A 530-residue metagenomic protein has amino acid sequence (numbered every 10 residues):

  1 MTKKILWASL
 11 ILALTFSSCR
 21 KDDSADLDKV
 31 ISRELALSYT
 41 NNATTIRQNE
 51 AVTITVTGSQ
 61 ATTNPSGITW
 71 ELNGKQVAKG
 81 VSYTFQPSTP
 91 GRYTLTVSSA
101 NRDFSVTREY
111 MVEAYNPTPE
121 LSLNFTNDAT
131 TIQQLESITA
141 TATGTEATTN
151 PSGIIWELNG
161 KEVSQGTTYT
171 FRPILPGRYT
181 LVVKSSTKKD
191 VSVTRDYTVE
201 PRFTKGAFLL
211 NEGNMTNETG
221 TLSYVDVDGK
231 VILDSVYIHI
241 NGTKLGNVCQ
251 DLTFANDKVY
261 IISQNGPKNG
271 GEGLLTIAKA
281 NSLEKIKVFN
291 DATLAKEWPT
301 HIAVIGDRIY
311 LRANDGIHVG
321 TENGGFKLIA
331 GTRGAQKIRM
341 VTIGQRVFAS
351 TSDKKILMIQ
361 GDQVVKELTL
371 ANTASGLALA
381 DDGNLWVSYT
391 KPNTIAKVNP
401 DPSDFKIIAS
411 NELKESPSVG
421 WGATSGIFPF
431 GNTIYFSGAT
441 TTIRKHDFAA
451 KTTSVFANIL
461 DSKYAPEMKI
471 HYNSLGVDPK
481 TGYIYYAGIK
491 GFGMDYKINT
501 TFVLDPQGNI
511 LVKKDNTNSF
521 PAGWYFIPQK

Functional and structural regions predicted by a protein language model:
M1-T44, R102-N124, K189-A207: Bacterial Sec-dependent N-terminal signal peptides
Q48-Q60, Q134-E146: A short beta-strand segment in extracellular, disulfide-stabilized domains
A61-T69, E146-I155: Solvent-exposed loop segments of extracellular immunoglobulin-like
E71-Q86, I155-R172: Surface-exposed, flexible coil segments in extracellular/virion-facing regions
G213-N217, N265-G270, G316-I317, P392-T394 (+2 more regions): Short glycine/acidic-enriched loop and turn motifs that connect beta-strands
T243-T253, L294-G306, G334-G344, A371-D382 (+3 more regions): Repeated scaffold domains used in trafficking and secretory/extracellular systems, primarily beta-propellers
H318-T441: Acidic, serine/threonine- and glycine-rich low-complexity intrinsically disordered segments that serve as flexible
Y496-K530: Blade-level signature of beta-propeller repeat domains, shared across WD40, Kelch, NHL, RCC1 and BNR/Asp-box propellers
